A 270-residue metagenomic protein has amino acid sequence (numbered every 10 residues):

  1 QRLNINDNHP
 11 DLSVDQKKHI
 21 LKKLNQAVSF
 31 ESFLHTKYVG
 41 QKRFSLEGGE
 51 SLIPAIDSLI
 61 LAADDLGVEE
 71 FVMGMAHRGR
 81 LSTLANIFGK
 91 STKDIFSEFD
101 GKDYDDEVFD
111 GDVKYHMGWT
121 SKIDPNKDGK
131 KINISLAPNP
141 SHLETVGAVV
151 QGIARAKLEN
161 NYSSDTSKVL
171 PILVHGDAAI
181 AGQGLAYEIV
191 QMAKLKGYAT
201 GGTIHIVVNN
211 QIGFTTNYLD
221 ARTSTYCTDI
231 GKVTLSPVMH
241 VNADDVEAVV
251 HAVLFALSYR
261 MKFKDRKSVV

Functional and structural regions predicted by a protein language model:
Q1-I172, A178-A186, V190-I204, N209 (+4 more regions): Conserved internal helical-beta-strand scaffold that buttresses enzyme catalytic cores
L61, D229, V250-L254: A broad detector of short, well-ordered amphipathic alpha-helices that serve as recognition/interaction surfaces
K127, Y226-V249: Conserved thiamine diphosphate
L195, I230, Y259: Hydrophobic/aromatic ligand-binding patch that stacks against planar heteroaromatic rings of cofactors or nucleotides
T216, M239-D265: Active-site capping/gating regions of soluble enzymes
V269: Conserved small/polar residues in nucleotide/adenosyl-binding loops
